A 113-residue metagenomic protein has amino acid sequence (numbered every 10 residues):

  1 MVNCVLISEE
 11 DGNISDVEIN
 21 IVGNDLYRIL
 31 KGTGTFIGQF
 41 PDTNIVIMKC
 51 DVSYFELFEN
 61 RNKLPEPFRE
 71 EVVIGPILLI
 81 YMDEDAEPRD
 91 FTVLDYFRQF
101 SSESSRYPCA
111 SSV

Functional and structural regions predicted by a protein language model:
M1-V113: Domain-length accessory/inserted modules outside core catalytic folds
